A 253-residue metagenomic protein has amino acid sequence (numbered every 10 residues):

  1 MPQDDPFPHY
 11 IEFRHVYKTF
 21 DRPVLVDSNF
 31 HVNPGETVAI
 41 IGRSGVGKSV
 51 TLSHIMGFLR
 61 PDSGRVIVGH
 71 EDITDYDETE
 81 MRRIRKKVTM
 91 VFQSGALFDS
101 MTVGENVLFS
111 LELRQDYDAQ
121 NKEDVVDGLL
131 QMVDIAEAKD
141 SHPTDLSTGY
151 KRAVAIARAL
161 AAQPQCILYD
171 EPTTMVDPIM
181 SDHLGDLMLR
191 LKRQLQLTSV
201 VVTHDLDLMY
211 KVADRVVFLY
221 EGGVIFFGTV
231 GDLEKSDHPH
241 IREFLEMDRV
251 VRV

Functional and structural regions predicted by a protein language model:
M56: Helix-to-loop junction immediately C-terminal to a conserved catalytic motif
D72, Q120-A138: Conserved ABC ATPase "signature" region
H142-L146, Y150: Conserved ABC ATPase signature
Q163: Conserved catalytic motifs of ABC-family nucleotide-binding domains
I167-D170: Catalytic Walker B motif of ABC-type/P-loop ATPase nucleotide-binding domains
T203-H204: H-loop/switch region of ABC-family ATPase nucleotide-binding domains
